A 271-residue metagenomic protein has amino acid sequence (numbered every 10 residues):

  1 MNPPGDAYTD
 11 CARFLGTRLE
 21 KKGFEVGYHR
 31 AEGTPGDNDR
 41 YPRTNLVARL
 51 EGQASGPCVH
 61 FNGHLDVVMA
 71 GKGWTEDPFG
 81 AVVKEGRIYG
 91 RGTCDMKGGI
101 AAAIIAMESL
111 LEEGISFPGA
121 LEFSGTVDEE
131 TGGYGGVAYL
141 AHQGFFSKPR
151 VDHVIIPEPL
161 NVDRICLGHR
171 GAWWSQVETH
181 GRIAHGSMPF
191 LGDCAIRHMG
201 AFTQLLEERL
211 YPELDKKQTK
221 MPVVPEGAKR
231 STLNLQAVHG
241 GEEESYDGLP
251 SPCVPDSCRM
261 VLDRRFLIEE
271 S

Functional and structural regions predicted by a protein language model:
M1-Y89, E112-F117: Acidic/His- and Gly-rich active-site-bordering loop/insert found across diverse amide/peptide-bond hydrolases
A31-D37, V162, T219-V224: Short, solvent-exposed loop/turn elements at beta->coil junctions and helix N-caps that rim active or binding pockets
D39-T44, Q53-G56, R170-W173, E226-S231 (+1 more regions): A short, glycine/Asx- and small/polar-enriched loop/turn that sits immediately N-terminal to a beta-strand
L50, T179-G181, R264-F266: Short beta-strand-to-loop capping motifs
I88, M96-R170, W174: Acidic/histidine-rich catalytic neighborhood of metal-dependent amide-processing enzymes
I105-E112, A201-E207, R264: Short glycine/serine- and small hydrophobic-enriched flexible loop segments
L167, G186-Y246, S251-C253, L267-S271: Acidic-enriched catalytic cores of C-N bond-cleaving enzymes acting on peptides and small amides
